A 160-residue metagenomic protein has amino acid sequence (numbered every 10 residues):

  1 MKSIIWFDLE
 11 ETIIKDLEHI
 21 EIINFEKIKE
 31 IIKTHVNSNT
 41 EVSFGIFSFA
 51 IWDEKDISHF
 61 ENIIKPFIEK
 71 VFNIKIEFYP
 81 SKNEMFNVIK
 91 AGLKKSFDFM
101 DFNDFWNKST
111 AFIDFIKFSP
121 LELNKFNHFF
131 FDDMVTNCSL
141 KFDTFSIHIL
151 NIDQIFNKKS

Functional and structural regions predicted by a protein language model:
K2-L93: Alpha-helical substrate-recognition element adjacent to the catalytic core
I57-S160: C-terminal cap/substrate-recognition subdomain and adjoining C-terminal extension of metal-dependent phosphatase-like
